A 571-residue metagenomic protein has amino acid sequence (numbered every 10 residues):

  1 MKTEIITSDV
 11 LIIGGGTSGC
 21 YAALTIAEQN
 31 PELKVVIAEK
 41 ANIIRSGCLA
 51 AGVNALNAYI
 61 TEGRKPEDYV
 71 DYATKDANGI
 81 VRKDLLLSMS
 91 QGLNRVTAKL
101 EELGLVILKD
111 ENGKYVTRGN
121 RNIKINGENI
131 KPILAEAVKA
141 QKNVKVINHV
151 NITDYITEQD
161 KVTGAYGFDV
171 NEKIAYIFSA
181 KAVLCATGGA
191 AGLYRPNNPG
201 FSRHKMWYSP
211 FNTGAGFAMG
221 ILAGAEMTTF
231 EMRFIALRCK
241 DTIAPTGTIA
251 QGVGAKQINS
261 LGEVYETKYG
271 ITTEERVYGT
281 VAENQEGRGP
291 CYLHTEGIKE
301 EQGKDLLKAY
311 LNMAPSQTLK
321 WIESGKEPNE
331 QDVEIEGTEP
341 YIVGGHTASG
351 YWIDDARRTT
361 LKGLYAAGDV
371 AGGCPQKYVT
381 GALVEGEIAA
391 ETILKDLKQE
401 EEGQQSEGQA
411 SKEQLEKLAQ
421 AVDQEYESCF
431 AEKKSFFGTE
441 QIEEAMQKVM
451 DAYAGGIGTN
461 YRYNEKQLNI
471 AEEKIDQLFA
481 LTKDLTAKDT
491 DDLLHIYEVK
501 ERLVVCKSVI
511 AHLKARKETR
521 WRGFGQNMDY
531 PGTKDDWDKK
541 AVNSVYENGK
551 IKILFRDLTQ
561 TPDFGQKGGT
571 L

Functional and structural regions predicted by a protein language model:
M1, I5-S8, A22-T25, Q29 (+10 more regions): Glycine- and aromatic-enriched mobile tails/lids
V10-I37: N-terminal Rossmann-like FAD-binding beta1-loop-alpha1 element of flavoenzymes
G14, A180-A182, A186-T187, A367-G368 (+1 more regions): Short, well-ordered coil/turn residues at beta-beta hairpins and beta-strand->alpha-helix junctions within
A41-D71, G247-I249: Conserved N-terminal glycine-rich FAD pyrophosphate-binding loop of Rossmann-like flavoproteins
R45, V96-A182, A186, A190-N197 (+3 more regions): Conserved redox-cofactor binding core of oxidoreductases
D154-N171, I177, N329-A371: FAD-site-proximal beta/loop scaffold in flavoenzymes
C185-A244, V379-T392: Glycine-rich loop(s) and the adjacent beta-strand/alpha-helix scaffold that form part
M219, A225-I335, P340, L383 (+1 more regions): An anion/pyrophosphate-binding glycine-rich loop and adjacent beta-alpha core in soluble alpha-beta enzymes
